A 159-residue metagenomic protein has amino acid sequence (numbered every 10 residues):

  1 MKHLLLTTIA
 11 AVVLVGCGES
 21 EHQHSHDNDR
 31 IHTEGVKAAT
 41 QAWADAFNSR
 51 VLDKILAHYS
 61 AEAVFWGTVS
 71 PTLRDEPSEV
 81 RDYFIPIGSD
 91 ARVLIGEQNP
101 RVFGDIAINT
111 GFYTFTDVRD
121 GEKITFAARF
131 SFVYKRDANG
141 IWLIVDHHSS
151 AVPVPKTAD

Functional and structural regions predicted by a protein language model:
M1-L4: Positively charged n-region of N-terminal signal peptides that target proteins for export
T7-V15: Bacterial N-terminal signal peptides
C17-A61, K156-D159: Short, low-complexity N-terminal intrinsically disordered segments enriched in polar/charged residues
S20, A127-P155: Short beta-strand edge/turn micro-motifs at domain boundaries
D27-G35, L52-G104, I124-F126: A solvent-exposed, acidic/Ser-Thr-rich amphipathic alpha-helical stretch
Y59, V69, N99, F112-Y113 (+2 more regions): A mature extracytoplasmic/lumenal domain signature
P100-A107, E122, Y134-I141: A short, structured loop/turn motif at beta-sheet edges
G104-F115, A128: A short hydrophobic beta-strand element
